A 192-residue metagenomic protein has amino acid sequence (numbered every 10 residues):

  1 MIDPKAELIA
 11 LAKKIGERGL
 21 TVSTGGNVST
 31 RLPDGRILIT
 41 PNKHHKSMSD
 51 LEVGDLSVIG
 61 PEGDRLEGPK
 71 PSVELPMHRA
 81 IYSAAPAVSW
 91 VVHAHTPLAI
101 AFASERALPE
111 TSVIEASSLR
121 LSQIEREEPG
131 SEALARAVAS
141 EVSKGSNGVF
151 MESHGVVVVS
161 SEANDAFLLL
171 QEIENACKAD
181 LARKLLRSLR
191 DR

Functional and structural regions predicted by a protein language model:
M1-R192: Glycine-rich flexible loops
